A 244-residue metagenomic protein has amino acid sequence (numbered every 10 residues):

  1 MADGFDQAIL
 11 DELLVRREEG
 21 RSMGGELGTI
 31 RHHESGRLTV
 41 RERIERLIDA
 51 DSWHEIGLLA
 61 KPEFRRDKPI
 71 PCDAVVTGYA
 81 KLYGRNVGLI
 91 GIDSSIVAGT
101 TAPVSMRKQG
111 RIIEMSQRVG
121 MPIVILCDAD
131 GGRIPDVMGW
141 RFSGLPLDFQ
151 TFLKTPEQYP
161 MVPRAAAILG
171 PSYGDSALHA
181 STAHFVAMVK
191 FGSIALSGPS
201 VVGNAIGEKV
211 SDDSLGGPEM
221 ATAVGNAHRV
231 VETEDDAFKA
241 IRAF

Functional and structural regions predicted by a protein language model:
M1-R65, S197-F244: Amphipathic alpha-helical segments at domain termini/boundaries
G24-G25, C72, K108, S172 (+1 more regions): Residue-level preference for nonpolar/small residues embedded in alpha-helices
G25-I30, Q117-V119, G174: Short hydrophobic "helix-edge" motifs at membrane interfaces and signal-peptide entry regions
T29-I30, T77, I113, A177 (+1 more regions): Short glycine-/small-residue-rich flexible loop motifs, especially phosphate/cofactor-binding loops
R31-E34, L89, I123, H179: Residue-level marker of motif borders
L38, R43-A165: Long, structured ligand/cofactor-binding scaffold of large enzymes
C127-F244: Conserved catalytic cores of soluble enzyme domains, especially glycine-rich substrate-binding beta-alpha loops
